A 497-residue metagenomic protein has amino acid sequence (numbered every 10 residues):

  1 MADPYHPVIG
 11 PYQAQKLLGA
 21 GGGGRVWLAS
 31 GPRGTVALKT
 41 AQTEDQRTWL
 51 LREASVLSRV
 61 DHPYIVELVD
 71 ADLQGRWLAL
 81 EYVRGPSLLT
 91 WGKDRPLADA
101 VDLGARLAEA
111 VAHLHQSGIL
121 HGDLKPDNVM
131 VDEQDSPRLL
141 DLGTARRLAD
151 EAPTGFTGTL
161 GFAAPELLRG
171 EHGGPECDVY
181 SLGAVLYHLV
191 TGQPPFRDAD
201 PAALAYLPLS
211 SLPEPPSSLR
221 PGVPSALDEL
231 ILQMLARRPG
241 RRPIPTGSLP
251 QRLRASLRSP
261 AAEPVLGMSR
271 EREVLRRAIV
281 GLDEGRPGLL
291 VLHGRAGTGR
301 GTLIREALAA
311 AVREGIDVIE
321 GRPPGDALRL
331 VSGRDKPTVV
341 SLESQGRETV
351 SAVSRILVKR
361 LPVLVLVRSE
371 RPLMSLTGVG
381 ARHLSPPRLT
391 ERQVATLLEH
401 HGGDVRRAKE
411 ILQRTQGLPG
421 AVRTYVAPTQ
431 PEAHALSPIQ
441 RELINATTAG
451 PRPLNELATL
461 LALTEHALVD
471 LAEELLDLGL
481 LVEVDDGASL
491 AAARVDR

Functional and structural regions predicted by a protein language model:
Q42-R59: AlphaC helix of the eukaryotic protein kinase fold
E67-R76: Short beta-strand micro-motifs within the conserved protein kinase catalytic domain, predominantly in the N-lobe
G75-S87: Conserved short submotifs of the Hanks-type protein kinase catalytic core that shape the nucleotide-binding pocket
L103-G104: Activation segment signature within eukaryotic-like protein kinase domains
E109-I119: Protein kinase catalytic-loop region centered on the HRD/HxD motif
T191-P195: Structural helix C-cap motif within protein kinase domains
